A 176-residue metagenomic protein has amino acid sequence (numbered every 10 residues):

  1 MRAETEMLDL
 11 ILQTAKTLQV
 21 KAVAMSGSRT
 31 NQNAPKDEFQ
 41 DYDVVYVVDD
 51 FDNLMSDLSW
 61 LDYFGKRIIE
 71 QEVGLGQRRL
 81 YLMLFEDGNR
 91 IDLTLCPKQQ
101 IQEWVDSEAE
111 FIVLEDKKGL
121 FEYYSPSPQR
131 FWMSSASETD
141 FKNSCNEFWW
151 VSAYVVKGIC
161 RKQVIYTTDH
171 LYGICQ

Functional and structural regions predicted by a protein language model:
M1-L18, S26-F39, V45-T94, Q99-Q102: Metal-dependent nucleotidyltransferase catalytic core
R29-T30, Q40, V155, T167: Generic hydrophobic/packing signal
N31-L58, I112-E138: Short secondary-structure boundary segments
Y63-L171: Conserved NTP/Mg2+-binding pocket subregion across the NTase superfamily
G173-Q176: Short, charge-rich amphipathic alpha-helical segments embedded in non-transmembrane helical bundles/solenoids
